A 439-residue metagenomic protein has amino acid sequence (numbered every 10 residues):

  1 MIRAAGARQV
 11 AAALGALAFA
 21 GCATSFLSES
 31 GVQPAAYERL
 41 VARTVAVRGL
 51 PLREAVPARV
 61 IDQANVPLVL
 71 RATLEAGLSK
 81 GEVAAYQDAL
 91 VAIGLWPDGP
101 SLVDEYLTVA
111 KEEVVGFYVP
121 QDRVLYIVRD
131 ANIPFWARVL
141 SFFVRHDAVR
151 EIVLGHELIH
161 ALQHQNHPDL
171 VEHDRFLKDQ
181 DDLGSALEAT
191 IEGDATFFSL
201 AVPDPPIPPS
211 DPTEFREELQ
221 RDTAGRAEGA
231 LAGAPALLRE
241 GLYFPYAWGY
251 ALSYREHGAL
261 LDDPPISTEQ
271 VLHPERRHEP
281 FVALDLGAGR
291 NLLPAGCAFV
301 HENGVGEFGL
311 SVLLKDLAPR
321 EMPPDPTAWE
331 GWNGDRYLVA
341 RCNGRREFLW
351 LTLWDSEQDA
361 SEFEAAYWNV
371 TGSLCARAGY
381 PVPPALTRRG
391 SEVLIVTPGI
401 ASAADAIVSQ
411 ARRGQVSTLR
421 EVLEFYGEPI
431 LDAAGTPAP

Functional and structural regions predicted by a protein language model:
M1-A12: Bacterial N-terminal signal peptides that target proteins for export
A35-P134, D147: Auxiliary, metal-adjacent structural segments of Zn-dependent hydrolase domains
L40, H164-L170, D174-D222: Post-HExxH zinc-binding segment in Zn-dependent metallohydrolases
D130-G155, A186: Short pre-active-site segment immediately N-terminal to the catalytic Zn-binding motif
V153-A161, Q165: Catalytic glutamate of the conserved HExxH
E228-R345, L351: Pan-zinc metallopeptidase signature
N333-R336, R341-P437: C-terminal soluble interaction/assembly domains
